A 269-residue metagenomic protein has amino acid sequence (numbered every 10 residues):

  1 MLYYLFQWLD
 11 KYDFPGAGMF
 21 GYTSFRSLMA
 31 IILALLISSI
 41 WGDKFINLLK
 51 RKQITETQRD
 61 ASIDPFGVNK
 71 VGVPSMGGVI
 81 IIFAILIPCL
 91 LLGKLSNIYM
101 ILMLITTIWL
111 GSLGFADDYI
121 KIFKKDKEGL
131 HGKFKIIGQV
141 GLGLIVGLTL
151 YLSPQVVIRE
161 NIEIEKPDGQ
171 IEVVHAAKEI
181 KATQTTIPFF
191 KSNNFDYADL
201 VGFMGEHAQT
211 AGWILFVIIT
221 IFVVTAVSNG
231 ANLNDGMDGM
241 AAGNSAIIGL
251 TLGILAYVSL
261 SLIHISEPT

Functional and structural regions predicted by a protein language model:
L2-S266: "…together with the soluble PPM/PP2C metallo-phosphatase catalytic core" -> "…together with the soluble PPM/PP2C
